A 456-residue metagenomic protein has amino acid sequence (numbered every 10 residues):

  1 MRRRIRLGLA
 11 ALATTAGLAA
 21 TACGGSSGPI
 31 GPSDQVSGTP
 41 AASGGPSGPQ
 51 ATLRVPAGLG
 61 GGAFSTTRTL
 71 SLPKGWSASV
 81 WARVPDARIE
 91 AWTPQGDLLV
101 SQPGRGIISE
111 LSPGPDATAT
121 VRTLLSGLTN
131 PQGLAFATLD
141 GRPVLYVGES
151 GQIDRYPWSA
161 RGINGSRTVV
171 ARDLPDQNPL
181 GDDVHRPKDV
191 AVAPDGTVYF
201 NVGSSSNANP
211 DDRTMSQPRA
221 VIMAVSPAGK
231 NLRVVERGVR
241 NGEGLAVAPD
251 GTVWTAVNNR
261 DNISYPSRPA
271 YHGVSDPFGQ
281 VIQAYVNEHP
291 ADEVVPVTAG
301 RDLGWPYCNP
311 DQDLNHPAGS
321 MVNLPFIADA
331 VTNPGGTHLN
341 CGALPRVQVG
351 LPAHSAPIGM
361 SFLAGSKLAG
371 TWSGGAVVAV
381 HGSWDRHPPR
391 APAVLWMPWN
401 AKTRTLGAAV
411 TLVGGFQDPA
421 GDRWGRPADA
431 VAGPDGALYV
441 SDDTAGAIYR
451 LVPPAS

Functional and structural regions predicted by a protein language model:
A19-A22: C-terminal motif of bacterial Sec signal peptides marking the signal peptidase cleavage site
G24-S27: Bacterial signal peptide processing site
D34-L72, P187, S205-N207, V225-A228 (+4 more regions): Beta-propeller domain segments
T66-T67, S71-R83, G114-G127, W158-L180 (+3 more regions): Blade-edge beta-strand/turn elements of extracellular beta-propeller and related beta-sheet repeat scaffolds
V84-Q95, G127-V144, G148, D176-T197 (+5 more regions): Beta-rich, blade/repeat-based domains predominating in secreted/periplasmic proteins but also intracellular
L99-S101, V147, V198-V202, W254-V257 (+2 more regions): Residue position within the beta-strands of beta-propeller blades
N130-P131, G151-A193, S204-N207: Asp-box/WD-like beta-propeller blade repeats and closely related beta-sheet repeat scaffolds
V431-S456: Blade-level signature of beta-propeller repeat domains, shared across WD40, Kelch, NHL, RCC1 and BNR/Asp-box propellers
